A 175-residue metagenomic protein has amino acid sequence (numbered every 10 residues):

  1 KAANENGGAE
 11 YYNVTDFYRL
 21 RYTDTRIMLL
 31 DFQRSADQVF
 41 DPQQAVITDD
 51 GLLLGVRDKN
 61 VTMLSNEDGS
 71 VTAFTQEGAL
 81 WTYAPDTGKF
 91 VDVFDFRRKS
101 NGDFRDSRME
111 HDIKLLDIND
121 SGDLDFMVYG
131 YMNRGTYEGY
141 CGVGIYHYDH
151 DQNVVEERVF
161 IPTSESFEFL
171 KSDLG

Functional and structural regions predicted by a protein language model:
K1, M28, V61-Y83, H111-E138 (+2 more regions): Short beta-strand elements that form the blades of beta-propeller/WD-repeat-like and other beta-sheet-rich scaffold
K1-R26: Exposed beta-sheet edge and beta->alpha loop/turn motif
G8-V14, S107-H111, Y140-G142: Glycine-rich, flexible loop segments associated with nucleotide phosphate handling
T25-G55, A79-D106, Y137-F167: Surface-exposed loop/turn elements that mediate protein-protein interactions on large endomembrane-trafficking
V56-N60, R108-H111, F169: Loop/turn position at the start of each blade in beta-propeller repeats
E168-L174: Short, intrinsically disordered low-complexity segments
